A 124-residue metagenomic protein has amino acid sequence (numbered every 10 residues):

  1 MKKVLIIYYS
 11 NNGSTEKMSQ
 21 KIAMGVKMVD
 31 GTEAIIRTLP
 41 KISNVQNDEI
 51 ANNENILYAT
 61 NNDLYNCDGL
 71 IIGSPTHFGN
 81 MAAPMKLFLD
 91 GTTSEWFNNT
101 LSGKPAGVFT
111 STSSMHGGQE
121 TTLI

Functional and structural regions predicted by a protein language model:
M1-L101: N-terminal beta1-alpha1-beta2 submodule of the flavodoxin-like/Rossmannoid cofactor-binding fold
S102-I124: Short, glycine-/small-residue-rich phosphate/pyrophosphate-handling segment
